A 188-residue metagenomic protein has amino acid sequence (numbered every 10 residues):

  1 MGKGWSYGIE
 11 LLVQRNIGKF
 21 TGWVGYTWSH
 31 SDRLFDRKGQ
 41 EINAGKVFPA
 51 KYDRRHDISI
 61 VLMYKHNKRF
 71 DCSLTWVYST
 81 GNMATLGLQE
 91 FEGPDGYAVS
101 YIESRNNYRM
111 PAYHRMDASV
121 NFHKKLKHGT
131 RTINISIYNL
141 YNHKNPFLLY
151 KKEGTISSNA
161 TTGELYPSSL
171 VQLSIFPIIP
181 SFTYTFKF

Functional and structural regions predicted by a protein language model:
M1-T85: Gram-negative outer-membrane beta-barrel transporters
G2-G4, K51-R55, R109-Y113, L173-I178: Aromatic-acidic/polar surface patches that form glycan- and anion
G8, N43-P49, E103-N107, P167-Q172: Extracellular loop and loop/strand-boundary signature of outer-membrane beta-barrel proteins
R33-N43, P94-I102, N159-L165: Flexible, solvent-exposed coil segments and beta strand-coil junctions, predominantly the extracellular/periplasmic
E41, D53-D57, H66, E103 (+2 more regions): Short amphipathic alpha-helical surface micro-motifs
R69, Y78-G96, P111-R115, N121-F188: C-terminal beta-signal and adjacent terminal beta-strands/loops of Gram-negative outer-membrane beta-barrel proteins
